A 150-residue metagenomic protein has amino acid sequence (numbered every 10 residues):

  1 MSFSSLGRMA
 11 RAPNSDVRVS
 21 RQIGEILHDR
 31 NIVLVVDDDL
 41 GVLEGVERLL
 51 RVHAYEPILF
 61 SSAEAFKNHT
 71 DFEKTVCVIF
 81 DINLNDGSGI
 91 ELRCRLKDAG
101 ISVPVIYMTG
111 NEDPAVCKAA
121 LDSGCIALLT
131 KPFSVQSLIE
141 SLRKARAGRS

Functional and structural regions predicted by a protein language model:
M1-L6: Glycine-rich ATP-binding loops of the HATPase_c
I26, E91, D98, E112-A127: Alpha4 helix (beta4-alpha4-beta5 surface) of REC/receiver domains from two-component response regulators
L40-I58: Two-component/phosphorelay signaling modules centered on CheY-like receiver
L43, N85, D113: The feature encodes the CheY-like receiver
L59-C77: Acidic, metal-coordinating helix/loop segments flanking the phosphotransfer/catalytic sites of two-component signaling
S61-S62, S88-E91: Acidic catalytic/metal-coordinating carboxylates
A115, F133-R143: C-terminal output helix
